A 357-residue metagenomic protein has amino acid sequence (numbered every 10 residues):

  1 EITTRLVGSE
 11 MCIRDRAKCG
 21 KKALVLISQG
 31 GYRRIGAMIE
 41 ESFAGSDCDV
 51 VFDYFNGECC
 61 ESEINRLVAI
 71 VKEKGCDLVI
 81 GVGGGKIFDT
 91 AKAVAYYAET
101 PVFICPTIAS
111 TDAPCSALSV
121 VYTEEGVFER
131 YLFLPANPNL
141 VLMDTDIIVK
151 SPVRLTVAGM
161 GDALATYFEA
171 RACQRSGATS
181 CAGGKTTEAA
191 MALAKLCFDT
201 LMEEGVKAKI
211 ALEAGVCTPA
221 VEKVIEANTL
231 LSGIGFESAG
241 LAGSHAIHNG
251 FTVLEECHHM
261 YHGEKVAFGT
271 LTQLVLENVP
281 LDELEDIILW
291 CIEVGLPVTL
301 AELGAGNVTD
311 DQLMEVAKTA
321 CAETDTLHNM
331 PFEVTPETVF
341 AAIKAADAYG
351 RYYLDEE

Functional and structural regions predicted by a protein language model:
E1-G8, I13: Single conserved hydrophobic/aromatic residue that forms the stacking wall/gate of nucleotide- or nucleobase-binding
E10, R14-D47: Small-residue-rich anion-binding loops in enzyme active sites
K22-S28, V51-D53, V79-G81, L230-I234 (+1 more regions): Short glycine-rich or small-residue beta-strand-to-loop segments that form or flank ligand, phosphate, metal/Fe-S
R34-F103, K207-C217: N-terminal small/polar loop signature for handling phosphorylated ligands or for N-terminal nucleophile
Y96-A189: A glycine/threonine-rich phosphate-anchoring loop and its flanking beta-alpha core in nucleotide/phosphate-binding
C181-L296, A301: Active-site segments that bind and position negatively charged phosphate/pyrophosphate groups
V279-E357: C-terminal charged capping/lid subdomain of soluble metabolic enzymes
